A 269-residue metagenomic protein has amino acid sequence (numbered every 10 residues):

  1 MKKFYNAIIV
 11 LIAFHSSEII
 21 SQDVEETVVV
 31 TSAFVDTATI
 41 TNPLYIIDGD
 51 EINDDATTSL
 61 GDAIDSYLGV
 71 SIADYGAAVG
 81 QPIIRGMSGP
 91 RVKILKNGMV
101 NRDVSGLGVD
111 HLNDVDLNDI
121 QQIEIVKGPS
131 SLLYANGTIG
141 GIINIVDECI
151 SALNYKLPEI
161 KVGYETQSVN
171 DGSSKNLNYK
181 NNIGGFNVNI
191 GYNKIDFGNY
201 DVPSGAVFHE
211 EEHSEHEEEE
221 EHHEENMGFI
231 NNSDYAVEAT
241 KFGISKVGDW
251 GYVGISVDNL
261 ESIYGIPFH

Functional and structural regions predicted by a protein language model:
S21-N53, G89: Short, acidic, small-residue-rich periplasmic hinge/interaction motif at the N-terminus of Gram-negative outer-membrane
I52, I64, I123-E124, I143-I145 (+1 more regions): Non-catalytic regulatory/gating segments with a bias toward low-complexity or hydrophobic composition
G61-D103: Extracytoplasmic beta-strand/coil segments of soluble accessory domains associated with Gram-negative outer-membrane
V100-P129: Short acidic/polar hinge/loop motifs at secondary-structure boundaries that mediate gating or recognition
D119-Q121, L132-S204, D234-E238, D249: Outer-membrane beta-barrel translocator/receptor signature
N181-H269: Periplasmic-side early beta-strands and strand-to-turn transitions of outer-membrane beta-barrels
